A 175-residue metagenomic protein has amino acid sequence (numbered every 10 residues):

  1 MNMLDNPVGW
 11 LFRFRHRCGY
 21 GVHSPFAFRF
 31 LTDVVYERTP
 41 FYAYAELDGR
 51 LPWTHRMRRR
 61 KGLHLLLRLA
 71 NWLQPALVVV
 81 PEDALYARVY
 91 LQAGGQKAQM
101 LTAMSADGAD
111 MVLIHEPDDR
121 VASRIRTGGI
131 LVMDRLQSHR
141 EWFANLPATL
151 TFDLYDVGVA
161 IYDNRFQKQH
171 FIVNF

Functional and structural regions predicted by a protein language model:
M1-T127, Q137-F175: A short alpha-helical cap/connector motif
D134: Alpha/beta-hydrolase-fold catalytic nucleophile elbow
